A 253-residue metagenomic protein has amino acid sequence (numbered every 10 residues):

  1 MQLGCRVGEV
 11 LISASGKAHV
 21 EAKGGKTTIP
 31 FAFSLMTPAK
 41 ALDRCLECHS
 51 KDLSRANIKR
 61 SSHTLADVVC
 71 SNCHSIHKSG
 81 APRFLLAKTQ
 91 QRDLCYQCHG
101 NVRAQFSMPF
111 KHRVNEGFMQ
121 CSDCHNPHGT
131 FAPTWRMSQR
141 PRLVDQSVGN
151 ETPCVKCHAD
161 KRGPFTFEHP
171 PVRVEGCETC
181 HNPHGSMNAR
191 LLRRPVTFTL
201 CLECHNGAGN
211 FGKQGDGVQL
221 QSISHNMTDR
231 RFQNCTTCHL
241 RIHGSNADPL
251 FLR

Functional and structural regions predicted by a protein language model:
M1-R253: Short sequence/structural segments immediately N-terminal
